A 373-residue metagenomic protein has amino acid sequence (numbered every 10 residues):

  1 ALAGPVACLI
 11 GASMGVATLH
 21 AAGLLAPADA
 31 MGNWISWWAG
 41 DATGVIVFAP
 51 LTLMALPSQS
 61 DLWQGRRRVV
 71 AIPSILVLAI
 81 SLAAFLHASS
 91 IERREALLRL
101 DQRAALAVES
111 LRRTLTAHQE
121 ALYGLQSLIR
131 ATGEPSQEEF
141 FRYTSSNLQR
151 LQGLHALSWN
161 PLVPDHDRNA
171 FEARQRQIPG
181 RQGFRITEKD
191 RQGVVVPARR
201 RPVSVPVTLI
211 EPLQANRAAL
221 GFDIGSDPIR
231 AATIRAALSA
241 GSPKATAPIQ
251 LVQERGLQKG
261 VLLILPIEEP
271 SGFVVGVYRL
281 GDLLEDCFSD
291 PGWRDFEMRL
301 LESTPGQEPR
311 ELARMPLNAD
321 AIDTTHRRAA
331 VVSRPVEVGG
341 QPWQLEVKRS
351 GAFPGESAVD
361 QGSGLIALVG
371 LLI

Functional and structural regions predicted by a protein language model:
A1-H87, I91-R94: Membrane-embedded alpha-helical hairpins and interfacial helices in multi-pass inner-membrane proteins
G11, D101, L115-Q119: Hydrophobic faces of stable alpha-helices that mediate helix-helix packing
G32-N33, S271, G362: Alpha-helical hydrophobic/aromatic positions enriched in membrane-embedded helices and signal peptides
W37, G44-A49, Q64-S89, R327-I373: N-terminal membrane insertion elements
A39, L97-A105, E109, R130-V347: Intrinsically disordered, low-complexity polar/acidic regions
I80-A83, R99-A104, A121-G124, Q214: Short acidic (Asp/Glu) and glycine-rich catalytic loops that position anionic groups and cofactors
A84, A88-T114: Juxtamembrane interface helices immediately C-terminal to a transmembrane segment
E109-L128: Short extracytoplasmic
